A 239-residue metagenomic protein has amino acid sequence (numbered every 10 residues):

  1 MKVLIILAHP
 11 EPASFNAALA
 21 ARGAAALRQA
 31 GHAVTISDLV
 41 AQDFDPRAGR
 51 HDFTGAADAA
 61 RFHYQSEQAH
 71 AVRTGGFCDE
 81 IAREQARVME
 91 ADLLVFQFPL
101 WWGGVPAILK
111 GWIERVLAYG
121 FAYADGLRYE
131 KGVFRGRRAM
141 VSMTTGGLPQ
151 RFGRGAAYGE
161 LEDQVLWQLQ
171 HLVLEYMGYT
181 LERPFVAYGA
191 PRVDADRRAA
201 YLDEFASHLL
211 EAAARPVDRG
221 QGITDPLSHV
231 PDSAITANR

Functional and structural regions predicted by a protein language model:
M1-F98, W102-F121, D203-R239: N-terminal beta1-alpha1-beta2 submodule of the flavodoxin-like/Rossmannoid cofactor-binding fold
L4-I6, T35-S37, M140-S142, E182-F185: Hydrophobic/aromatic beta-strand patches that form the interior of the parallel beta-sheet core in alpha/beta enzyme
A8-P10, T144, R151: Glycine-rich His-Gly loop
G103, G146-L148: Solvent-exposed loop/turn segments at secondary-structure junctions within structured extracellular/periplasmic domains
A107-I108, A124, Q150-G155: A short secondary-structure junction signal
V116-D125, E162-V165: Cysteine protease catalytic core and zymogen-processing segment of caspase-like enzymes
K131-G136: Short, conserved loop/helix-junction motifs that constitute active-site signature segments in enzyme catalytic cores
F152-R239: Glycine-rich phosphate/pyrophosphate-binding loop and the adjoining helix
